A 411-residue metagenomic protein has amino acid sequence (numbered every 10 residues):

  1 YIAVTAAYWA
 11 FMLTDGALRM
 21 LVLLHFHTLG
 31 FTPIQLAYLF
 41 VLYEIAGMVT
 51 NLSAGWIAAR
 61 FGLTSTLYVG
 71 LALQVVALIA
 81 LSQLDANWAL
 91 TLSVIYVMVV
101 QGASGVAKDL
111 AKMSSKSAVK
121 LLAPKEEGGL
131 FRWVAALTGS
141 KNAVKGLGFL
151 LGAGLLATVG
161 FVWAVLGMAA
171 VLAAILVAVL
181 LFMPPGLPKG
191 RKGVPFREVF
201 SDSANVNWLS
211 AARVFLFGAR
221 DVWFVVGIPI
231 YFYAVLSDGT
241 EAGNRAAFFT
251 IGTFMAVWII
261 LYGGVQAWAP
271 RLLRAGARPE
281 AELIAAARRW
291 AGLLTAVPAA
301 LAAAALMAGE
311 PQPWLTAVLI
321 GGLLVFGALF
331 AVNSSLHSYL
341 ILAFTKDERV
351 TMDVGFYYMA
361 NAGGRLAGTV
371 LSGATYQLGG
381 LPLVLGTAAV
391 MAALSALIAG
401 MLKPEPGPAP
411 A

Functional and structural regions predicted by a protein language model:
Y1-I45, N207-M255: Helix-loop boundary and gating motifs at the non-cytosolic
W9, A77, L90-A111, L315-V332: Hydrophobic core of transmembrane alpha-helices in multi-pass small-molecule transporters, especially MFS/SLC-type
Y38-W56, T253-A269: Central cavity-lining transmembrane alpha-helices of secondary-active solute carriers, predominantly the Major
V49-A86: Conserved MFS/SLC helix-loop-helix module at the cytosolic interface between two early adjacent transmembrane helices
A72-L90, G292-P311: C-terminal ends and interior cores of transmembrane alpha-helices in multi-pass membrane transporters/permeases
V100-K141: Cytoplasmic helix-loop-helix junction between adjacent transmembrane helices in 12-TM secondary transporters
W163-L181, L383-M401: Symmetry-related core transmembrane helices of the 12-TM Major Facilitator Superfamily/SLC fold
F182-A219, D238-G239, G243, R274: Juxtamembrane intracellular "pre-TM" segments in multi-pass secondary transporters
